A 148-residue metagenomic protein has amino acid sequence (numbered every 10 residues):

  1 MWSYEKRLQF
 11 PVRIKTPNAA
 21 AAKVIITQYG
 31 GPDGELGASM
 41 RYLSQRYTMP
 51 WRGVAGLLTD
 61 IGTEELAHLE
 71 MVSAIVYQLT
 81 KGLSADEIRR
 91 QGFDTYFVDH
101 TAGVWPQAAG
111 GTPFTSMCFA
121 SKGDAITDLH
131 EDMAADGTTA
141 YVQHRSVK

Functional and structural regions predicted by a protein language model:
M1-K148: Non-heme di-metal
